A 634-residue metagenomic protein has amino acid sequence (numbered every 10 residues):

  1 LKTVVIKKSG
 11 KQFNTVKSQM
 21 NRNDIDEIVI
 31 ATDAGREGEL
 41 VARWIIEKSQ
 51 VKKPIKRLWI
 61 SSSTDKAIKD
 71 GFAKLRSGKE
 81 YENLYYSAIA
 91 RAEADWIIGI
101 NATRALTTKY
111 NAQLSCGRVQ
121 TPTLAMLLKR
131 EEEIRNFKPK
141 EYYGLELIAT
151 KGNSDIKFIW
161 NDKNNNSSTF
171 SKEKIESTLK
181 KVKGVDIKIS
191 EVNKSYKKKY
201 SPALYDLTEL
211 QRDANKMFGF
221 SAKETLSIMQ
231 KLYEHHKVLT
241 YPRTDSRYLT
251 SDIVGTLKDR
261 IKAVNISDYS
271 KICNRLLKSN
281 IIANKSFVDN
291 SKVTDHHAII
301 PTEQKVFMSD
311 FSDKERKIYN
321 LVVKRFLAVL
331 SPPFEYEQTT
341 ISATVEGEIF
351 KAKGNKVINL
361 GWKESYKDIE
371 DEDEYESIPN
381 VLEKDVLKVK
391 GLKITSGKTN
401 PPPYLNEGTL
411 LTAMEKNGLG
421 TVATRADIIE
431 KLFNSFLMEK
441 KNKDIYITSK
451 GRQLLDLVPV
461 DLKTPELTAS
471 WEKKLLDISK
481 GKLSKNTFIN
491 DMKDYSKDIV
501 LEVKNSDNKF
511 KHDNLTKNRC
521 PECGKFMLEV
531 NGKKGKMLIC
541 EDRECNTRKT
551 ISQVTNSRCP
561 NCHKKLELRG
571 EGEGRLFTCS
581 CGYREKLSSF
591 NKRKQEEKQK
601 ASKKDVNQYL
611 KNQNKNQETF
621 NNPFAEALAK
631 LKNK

Functional and structural regions predicted by a protein language model:
L1-A92, W96, K390, P401: Intrinsically disordered, low-complexity regulatory segments
M20, T103, N136, I175 (+1 more regions): Basic, low-complexity terminal or inter-domain segments flanking catalytic cores
A31-A34, N111-S115, K194-A203, D213-M217 (+2 more regions): Conserved short loop/turn motifs at secondary-structure junctions
R43, A67-L147, K194-S195: C-terminal or mid-to-C-terminal helical accessory/interaction module adjacent to the motor/catalytic core
T169-Y205, Q211, D385: Metal- or metallocofactor-binding catalytic centers and their adjacent structured scaffolds across diverse enzyme
I189-V192, S201-A214, L239-T244, P401-A413 (+1 more regions): Short acidic, hydrophobic short linear motifs in intrinsically disordered regions
H236-K237, F436: Glycine-centered, phosphate/nucleic-acid-interacting loop/turn motifs that mediate DNA/RNA or nucleotide
